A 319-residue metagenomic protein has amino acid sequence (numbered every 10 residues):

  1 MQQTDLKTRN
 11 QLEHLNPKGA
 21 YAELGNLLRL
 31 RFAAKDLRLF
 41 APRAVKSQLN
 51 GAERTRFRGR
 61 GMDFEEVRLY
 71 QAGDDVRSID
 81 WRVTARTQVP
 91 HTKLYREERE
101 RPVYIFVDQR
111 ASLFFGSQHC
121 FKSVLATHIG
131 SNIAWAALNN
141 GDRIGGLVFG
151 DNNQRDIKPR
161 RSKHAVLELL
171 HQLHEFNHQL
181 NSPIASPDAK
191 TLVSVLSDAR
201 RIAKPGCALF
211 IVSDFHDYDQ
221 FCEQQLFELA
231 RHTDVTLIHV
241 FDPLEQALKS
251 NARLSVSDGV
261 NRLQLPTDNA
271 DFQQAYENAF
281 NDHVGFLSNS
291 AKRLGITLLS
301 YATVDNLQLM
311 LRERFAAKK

Functional and structural regions predicted by a protein language model:
Q2-R56, L69-D74, V83, T92-H128 (+1 more regions): Exposed, interaction-prone extracellular/peripheral surfaces
E66: Acidic, metal-associated active-site segment
R77-T87: N-terminal low-complexity, intrinsically disordered segments
